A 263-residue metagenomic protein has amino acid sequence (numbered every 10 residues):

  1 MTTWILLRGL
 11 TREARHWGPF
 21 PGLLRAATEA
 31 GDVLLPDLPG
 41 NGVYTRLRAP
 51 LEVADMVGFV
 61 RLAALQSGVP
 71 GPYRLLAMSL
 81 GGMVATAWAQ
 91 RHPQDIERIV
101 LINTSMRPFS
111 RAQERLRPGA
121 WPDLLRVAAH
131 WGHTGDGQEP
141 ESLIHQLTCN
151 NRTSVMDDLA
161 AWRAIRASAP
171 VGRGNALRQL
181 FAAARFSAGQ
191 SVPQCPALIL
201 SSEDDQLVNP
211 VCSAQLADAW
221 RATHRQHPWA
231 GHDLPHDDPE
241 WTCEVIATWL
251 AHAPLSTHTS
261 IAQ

Functional and structural regions predicted by a protein language model:
M1-A49: Conserved HGGG/HGGXW glycine-rich cap/lid loop of the alpha/beta-hydrolase fold
L34-L76: Active-site loop/oxyanion-hole signature of alpha/beta-hydrolase fold enzymes
A77-G81, A85: Gly/Ala-rich beta-loop-alpha elbow adjacent to hydrolase catalytic centers
Q90, I99-W131: Flexible "cap/lid" loop of the alpha/beta hydrolase fold
T134-Q190: Conserved alpha/beta-hydrolase catalytic His-Asp/Glu region
P193, I199-S201, D205: Short beta-strand/loop motif that positions the catalytic acidic residue of the alpha/beta-hydrolase fold
Q206-C212: Conserved alpha/beta-hydrolase "acid-adjacent" motif
A230-C243: Catalytic histidine-centered segment of alpha/beta-hydrolase-like enzymes
